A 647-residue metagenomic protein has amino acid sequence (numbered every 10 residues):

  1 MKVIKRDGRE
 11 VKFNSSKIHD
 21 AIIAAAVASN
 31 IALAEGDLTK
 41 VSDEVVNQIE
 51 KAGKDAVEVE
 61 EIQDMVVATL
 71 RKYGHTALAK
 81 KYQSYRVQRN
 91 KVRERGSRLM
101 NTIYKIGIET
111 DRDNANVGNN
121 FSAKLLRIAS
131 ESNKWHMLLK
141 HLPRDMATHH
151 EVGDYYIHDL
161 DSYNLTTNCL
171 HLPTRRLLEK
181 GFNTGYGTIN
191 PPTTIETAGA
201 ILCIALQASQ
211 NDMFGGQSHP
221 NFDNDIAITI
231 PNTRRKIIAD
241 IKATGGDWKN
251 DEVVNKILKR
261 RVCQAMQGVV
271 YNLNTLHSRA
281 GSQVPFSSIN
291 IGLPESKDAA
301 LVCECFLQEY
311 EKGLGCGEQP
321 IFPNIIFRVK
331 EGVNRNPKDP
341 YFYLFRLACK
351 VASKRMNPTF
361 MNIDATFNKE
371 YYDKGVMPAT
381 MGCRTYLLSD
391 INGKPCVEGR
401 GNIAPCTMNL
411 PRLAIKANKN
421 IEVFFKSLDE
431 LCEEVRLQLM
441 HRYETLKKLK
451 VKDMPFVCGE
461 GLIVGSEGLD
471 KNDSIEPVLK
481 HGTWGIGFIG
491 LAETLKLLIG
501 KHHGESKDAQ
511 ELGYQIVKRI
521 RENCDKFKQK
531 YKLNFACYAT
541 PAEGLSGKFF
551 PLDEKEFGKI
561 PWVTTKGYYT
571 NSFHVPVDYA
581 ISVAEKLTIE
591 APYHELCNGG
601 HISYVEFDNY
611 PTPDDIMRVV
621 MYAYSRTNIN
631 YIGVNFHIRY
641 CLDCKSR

Functional and structural regions predicted by a protein language model:
M1-Y104: Charged, amphipathic alpha-helical regulatory modules used for macromolecular assembly or allosteric control
K12-F13, H481-G485: Short, conserved micro-motifs enriched in small and acidic residues
I23, R436, M440, A492-K496: Amphipathic, well-packed alpha-helical segments that form the structural scaffold of globular domains
E44, Q48-K51, P411-A417, L497: Solvent-exposed, amphipathic alpha-helical segments
K91, L99-K480, K501-H502, S506-R647: Conserved catalytic cores of very large enzyme subunits
W484-L497, K518: Contiguous, well-ordered alpha-helical segments that form the cores/surfaces of helical PPI scaffolds
